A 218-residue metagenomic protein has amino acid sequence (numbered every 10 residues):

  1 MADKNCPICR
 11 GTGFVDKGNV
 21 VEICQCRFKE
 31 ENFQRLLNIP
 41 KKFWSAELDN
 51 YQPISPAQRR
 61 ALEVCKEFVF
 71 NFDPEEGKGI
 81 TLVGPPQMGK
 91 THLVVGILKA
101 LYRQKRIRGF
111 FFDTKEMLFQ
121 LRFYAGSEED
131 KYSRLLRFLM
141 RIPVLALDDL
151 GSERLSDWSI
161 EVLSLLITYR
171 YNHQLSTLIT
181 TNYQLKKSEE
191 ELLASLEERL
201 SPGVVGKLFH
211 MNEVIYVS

Functional and structural regions predicted by a protein language model:
M1-R60, E67: A short, basic N-terminal segment
R59-E63, Y102-R141: Short glycine-rich substrate-engagement loop in P-loop NTPases that contacts/grips substrate
E63-P74: Pre-Walker A adenine-sensing motif
E76-V94: Walker A/P-loop nucleotide-binding motif
H92-K105: P-loop NTPase Walker A phosphate-binding motif
I107-R108, R141-V144, H173-I179: Loop/turn-to-beta-strand initiation segments
M117-Y124, S152-S218: Replace "adjacent to P-loop NTPase cores in ATP/GTP-dependent enzymes" with "adjacent to NTP-binding cores
